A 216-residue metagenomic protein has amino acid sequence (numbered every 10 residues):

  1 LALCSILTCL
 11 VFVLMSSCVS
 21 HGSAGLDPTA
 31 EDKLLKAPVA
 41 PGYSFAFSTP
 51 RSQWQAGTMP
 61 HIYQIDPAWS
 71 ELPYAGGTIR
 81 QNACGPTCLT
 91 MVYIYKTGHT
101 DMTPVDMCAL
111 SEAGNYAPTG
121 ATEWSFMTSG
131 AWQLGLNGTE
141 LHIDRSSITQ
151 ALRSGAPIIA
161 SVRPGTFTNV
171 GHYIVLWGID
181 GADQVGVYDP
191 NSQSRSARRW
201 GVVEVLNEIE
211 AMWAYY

Functional and structural regions predicted by a protein language model:
L1-Y116, P164: Active-site-adjacent structural segments surrounding the nucleophilic cysteine of cysteine proteases and isopeptidases
V19-T29, I94, H99-Y216: Conserved active-site-adjacent core of cysteine acyl-enzyme catalytic domains
